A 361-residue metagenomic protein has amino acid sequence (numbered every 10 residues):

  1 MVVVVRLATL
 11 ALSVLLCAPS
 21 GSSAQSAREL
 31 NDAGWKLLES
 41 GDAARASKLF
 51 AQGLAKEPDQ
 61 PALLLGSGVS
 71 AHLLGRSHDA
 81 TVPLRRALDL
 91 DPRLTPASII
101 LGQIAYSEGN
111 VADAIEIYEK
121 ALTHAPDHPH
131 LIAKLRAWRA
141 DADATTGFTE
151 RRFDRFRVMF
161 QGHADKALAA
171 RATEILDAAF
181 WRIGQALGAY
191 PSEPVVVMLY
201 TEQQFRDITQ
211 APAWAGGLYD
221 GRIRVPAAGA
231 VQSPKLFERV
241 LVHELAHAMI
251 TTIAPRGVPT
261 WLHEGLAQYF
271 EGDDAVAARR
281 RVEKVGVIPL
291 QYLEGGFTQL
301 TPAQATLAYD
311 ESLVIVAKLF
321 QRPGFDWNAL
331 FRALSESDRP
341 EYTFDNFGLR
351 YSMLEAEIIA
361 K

Functional and structural regions predicted by a protein language model:
E39-S40, L73-L74, S107-E108, D141: Register position in tetratricopeptide repeats
Q52-G53, R86-A87, K120-A121: Canonical positions in the second alpha-helix
A55, G147-P259, D273-A278, G286 (+3 more regions): Juxtacatalytic substrate-recognition/specificity segment
